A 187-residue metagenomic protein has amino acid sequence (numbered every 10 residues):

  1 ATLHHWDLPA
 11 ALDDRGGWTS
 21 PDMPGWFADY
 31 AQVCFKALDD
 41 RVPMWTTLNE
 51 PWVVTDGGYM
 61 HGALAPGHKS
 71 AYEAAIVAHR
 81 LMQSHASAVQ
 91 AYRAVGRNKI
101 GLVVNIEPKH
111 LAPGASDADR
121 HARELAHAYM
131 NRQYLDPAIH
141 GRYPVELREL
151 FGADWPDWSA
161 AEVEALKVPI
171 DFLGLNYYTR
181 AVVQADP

Functional and structural regions predicted by a protein language model:
A1-P187: Active-site region of glycoside hydrolase catalytic domains
